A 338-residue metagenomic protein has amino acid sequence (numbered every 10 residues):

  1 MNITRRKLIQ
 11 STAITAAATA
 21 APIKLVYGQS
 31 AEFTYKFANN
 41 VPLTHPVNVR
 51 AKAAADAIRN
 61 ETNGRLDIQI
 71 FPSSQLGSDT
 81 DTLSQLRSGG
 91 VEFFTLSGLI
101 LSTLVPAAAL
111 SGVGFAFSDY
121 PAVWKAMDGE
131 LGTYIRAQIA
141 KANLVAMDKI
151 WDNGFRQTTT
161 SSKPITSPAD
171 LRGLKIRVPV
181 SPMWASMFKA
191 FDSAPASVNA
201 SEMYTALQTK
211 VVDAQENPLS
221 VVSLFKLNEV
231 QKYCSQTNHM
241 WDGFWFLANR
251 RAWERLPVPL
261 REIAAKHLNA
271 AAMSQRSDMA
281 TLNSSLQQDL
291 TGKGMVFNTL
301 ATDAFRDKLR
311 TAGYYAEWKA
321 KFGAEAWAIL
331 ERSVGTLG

Functional and structural regions predicted by a protein language model:
N2-A122, E130-L131, A137-G338: N-terminal secretory/targeting leader peptides
